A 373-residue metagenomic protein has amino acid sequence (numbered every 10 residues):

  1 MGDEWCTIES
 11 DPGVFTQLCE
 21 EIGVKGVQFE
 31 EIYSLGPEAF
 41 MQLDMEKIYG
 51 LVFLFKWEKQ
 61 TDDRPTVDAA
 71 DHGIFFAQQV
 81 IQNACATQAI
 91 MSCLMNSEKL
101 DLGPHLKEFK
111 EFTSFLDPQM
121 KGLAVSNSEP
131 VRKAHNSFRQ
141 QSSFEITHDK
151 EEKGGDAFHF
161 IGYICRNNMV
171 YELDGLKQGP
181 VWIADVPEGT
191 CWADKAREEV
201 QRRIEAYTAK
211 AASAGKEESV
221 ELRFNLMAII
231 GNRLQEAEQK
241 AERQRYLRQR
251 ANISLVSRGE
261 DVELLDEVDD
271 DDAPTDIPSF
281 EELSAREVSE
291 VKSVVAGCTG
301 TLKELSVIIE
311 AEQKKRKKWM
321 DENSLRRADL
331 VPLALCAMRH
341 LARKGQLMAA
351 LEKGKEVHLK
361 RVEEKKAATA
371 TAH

Functional and structural regions predicted by a protein language model:
M1-H373: Cysteine-dependent deubiquitinase/ubiquitin-like isopeptidase catalytic cores across multiple families
